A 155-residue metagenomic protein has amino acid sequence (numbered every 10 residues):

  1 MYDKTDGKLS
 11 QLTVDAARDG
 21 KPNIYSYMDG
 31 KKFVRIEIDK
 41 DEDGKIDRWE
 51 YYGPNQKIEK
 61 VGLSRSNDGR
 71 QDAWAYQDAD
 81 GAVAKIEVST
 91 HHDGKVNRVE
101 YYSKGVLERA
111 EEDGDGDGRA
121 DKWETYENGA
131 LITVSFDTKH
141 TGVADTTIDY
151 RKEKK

Functional and structural regions predicted by a protein language model:
M1-R48, P54: N-terminal targeting and processing segments
M1-T5, Y25-G30, W49-P54, W74-A79 (+3 more regions): Aromatic-rich beta-strand edge motifs centered on tyrosine
D6-L9, G30-V34, P54-K60, A79-K85 (+3 more regions): A short glycine-rich beta-turn/N-cap micro-motif
T13-D19, E37-D41, G62-S66, E87-H91 (+2 more regions): Acidic, divalent-cation-chelating loop motifs in proteins
R18-P22, E42-I46, N67-Q71, H92-V96 (+2 more regions): Acidic, glycine-anchored loop motifs typical of Ca2+
E50-Y52, V61-Y102: Eukaryotic tandem repeat interaction scaffolds
V96-K139: Ankyrin-repeat and related helical/solenoid repeat scaffolds used for protein-protein interactions
T138-K155: Short, low-complexity, Pro/Ser/Thr/Gly-rich segments in the mature regions of secreted, periplasmic
